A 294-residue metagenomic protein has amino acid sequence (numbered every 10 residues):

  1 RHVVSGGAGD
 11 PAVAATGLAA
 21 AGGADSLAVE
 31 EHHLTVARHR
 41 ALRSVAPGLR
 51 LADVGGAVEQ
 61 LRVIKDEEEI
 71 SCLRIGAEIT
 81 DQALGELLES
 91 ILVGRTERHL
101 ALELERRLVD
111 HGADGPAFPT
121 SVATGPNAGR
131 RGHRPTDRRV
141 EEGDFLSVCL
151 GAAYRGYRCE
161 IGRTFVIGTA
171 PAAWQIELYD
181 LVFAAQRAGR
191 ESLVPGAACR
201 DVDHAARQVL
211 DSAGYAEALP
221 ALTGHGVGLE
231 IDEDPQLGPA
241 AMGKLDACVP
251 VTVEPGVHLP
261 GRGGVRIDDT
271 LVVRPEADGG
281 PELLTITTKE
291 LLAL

Functional and structural regions predicted by a protein language model:
R1-L294: Active-site neighborhoods and metal-handling regions in enzymes and metal-associated proteins
